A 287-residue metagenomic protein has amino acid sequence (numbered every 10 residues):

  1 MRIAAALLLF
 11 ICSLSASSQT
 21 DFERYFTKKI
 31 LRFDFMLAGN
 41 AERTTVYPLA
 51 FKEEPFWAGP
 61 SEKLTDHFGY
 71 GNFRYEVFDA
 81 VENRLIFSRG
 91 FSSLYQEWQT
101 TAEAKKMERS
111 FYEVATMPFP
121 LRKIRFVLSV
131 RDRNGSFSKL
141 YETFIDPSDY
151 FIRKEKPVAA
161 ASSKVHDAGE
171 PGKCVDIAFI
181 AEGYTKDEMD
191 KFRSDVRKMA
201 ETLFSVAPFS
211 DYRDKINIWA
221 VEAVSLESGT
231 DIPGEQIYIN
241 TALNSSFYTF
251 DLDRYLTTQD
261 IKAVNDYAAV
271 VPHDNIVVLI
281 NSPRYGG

Functional and structural regions predicted by a protein language model:
M1-L7: Positively charged n-region of N-terminal signal peptides that target proteins for export
L8-S17: Hydrophobic h-region of N-terminal signal peptides that target proteins for export in Gram-negative bacteria
T20-D21, F26-D66: Short amphipathic, basic-aromatic surface patches that mediate peripheral association with negatively charged
H67-G90: Extended low-complexity, serine/threonine- and proline-enriched intrinsically disordered segments
I86-K106, E142-D146, M189, P233: Solvent-exposed serine/threonine-rich low-complexity stretches and specific carbohydrate-binding patches
T101-E103, V224-R254: Charged, often glycine-rich, active-site loop that binds/positions anionic groups
K105-P171: Extended acidic/polar, glycine-enriched regions that form or flank non-catalytic beta-rich accessory modules
D149-F209, A220-T230, T249, K262-D266 (+2 more regions): Fold-level signature of zinc-dependent metallopeptidase catalytic domains
